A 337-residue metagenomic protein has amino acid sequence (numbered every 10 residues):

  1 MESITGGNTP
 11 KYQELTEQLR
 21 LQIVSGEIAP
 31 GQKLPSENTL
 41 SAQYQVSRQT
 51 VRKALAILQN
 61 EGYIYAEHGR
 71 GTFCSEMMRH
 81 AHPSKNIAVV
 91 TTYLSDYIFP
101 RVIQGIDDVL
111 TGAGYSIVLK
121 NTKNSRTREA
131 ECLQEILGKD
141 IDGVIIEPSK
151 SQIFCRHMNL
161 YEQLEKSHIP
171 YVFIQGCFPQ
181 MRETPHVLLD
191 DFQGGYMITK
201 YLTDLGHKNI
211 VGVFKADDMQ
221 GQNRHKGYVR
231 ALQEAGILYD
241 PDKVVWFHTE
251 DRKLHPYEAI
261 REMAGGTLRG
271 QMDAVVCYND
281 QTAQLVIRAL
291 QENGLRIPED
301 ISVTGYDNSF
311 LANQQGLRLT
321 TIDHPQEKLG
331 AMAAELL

Functional and structural regions predicted by a protein language model:
M1-Q45, R79, Q104, R126 (+1 more regions): Extreme N-terminal segment that seeds HTH/winged-HTH DNA-binding domains in transcriptional regulators
G7, E17-L21, S75-K200: Alpha-helical recognition/docking segments in bacterial nutrient-uptake and carbohydrate-utilization systems
E17-Q18, Y257-L337: Flexible loop/turn connectors
P30-A66: N-terminal helix-turn-helix
K33-L34, A66-R79: Short, Lys/Arg-rich nucleic-acid/phosphate-binding segment
A88-V89, I141-K150, V172-I174, V211-F214 (+2 more regions): Periplasmic-binding protein-like
Y97-G112, G194-M197, Q220-Y239, H255 (+3 more regions): Short, solvent-exposed amphipathic alpha-helices that sit in or adjacent to ligand/effector-binding or catalytic
R182-G212, R230, K253-G265, A283 (+1 more regions): Hydrophobic alpha-helical segments within soluble ligand-binding/sensing domains
